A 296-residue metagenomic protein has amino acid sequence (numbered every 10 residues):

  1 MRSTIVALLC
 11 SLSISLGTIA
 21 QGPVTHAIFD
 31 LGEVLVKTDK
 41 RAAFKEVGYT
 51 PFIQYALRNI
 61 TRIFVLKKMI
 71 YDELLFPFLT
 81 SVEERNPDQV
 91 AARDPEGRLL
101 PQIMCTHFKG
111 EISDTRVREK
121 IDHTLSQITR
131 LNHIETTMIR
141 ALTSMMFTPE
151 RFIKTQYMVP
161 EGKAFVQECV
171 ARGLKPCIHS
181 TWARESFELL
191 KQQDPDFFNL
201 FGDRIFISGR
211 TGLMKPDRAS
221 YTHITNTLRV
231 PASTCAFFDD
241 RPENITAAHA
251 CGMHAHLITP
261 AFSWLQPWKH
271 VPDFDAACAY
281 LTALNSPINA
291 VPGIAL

Functional and structural regions predicted by a protein language model:
M1-T4: Positively charged n-region of N-terminal signal peptides that target proteins for export
A7-S15: Bacterial N-terminal signal peptides
S15-Q21: N-terminal signal peptide
Q21-P95, C251: Active-site neighborhood of HAD-like aspartate-dependent phosphohydrolases
G22-F29, H179, A183-R184, E188-L296: Asp-based, Mg2+/Mn2+-dependent phosphohydrolase catalytic module
Y71-M146: A metal-dependent, Asp-based hydrolase signature
S113-V117, E150, K154-E161, P216 (+1 more regions): Soluble or luminal CAZymes and related metallo-dependent hydrolases
I139-Q193: Substrate-recognition element of Asp-dependent hydrolases with the DxDx(T/V) motif
